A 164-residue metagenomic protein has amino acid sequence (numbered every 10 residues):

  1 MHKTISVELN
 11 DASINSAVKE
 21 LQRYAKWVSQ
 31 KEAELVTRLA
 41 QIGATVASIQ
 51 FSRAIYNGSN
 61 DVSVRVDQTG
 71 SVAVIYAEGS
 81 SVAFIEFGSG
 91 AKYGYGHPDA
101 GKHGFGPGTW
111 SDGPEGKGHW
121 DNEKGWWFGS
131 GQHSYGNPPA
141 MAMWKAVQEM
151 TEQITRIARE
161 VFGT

Functional and structural regions predicted by a protein language model:
M1-V82, Y95, D99-T164: Short, Lys/Arg-rich flexible segments
E86: His/Glu-rich zincin catalytic helix
